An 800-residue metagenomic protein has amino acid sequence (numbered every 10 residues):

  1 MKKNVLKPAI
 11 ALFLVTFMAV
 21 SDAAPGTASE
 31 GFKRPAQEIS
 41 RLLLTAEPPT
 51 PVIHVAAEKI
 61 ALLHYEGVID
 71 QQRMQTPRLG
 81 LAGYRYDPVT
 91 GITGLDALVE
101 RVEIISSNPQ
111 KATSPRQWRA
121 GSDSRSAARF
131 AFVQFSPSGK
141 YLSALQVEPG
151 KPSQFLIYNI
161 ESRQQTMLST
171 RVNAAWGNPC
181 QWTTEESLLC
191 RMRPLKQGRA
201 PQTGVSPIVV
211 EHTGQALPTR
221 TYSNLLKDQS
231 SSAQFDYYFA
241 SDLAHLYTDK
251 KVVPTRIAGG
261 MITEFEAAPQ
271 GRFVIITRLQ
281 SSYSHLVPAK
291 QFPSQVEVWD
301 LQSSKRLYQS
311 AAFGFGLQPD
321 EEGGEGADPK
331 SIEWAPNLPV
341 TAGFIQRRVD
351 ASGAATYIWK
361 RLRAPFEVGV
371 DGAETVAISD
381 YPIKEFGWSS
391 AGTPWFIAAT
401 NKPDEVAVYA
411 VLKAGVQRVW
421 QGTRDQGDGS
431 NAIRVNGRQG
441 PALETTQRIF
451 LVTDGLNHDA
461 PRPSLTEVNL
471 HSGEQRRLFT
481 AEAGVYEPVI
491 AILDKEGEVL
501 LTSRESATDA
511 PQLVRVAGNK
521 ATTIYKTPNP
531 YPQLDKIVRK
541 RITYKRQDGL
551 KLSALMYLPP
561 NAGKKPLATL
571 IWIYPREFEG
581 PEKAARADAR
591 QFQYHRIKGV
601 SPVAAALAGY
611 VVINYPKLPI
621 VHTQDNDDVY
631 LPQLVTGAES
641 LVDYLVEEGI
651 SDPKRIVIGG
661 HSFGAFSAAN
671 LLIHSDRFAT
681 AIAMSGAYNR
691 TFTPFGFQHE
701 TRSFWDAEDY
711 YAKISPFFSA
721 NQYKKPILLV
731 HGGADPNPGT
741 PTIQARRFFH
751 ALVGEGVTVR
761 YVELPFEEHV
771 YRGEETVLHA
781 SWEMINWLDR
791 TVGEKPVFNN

Functional and structural regions predicted by a protein language model:
M1-K7: Positively charged n-region of N-terminal signal peptides that target proteins for export
V5, T16-M18, A683, L729: Generic secretory/membrane-interface signal
K7-L12, F17, S21-P511, R515-K520 (+4 more regions): Beta-propeller folds
Q280-S281, P339, I358-W359, G392 (+1 more regions): Serine-hydrolase catalytic core recognition
